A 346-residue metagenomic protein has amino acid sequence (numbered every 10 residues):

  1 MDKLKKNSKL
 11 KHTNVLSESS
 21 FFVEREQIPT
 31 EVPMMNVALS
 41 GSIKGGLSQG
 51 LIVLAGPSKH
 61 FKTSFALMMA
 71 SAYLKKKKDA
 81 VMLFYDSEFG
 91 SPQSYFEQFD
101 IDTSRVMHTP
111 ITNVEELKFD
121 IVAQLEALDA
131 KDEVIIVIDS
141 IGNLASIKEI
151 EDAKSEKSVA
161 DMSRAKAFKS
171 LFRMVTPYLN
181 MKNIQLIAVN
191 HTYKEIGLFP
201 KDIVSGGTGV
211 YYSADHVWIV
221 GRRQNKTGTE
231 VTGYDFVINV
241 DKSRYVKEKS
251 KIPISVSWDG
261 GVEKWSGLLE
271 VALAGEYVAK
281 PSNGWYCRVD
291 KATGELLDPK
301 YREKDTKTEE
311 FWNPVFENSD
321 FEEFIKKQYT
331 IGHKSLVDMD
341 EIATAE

Functional and structural regions predicted by a protein language model:
M1-R105, A123: The Walker A/P-loop phosphate-binding site
M1-V23, I28, I52, N225-E346: C-terminal regions of RecA-like/P-loop NTPase motor modules
M82, I135, L186: Hydrophobic "anchor" residues on beta-strands that sit immediately upstream of conserved functional sites
S87-F89, I111-N113, I141, H191-T192 (+1 more regions): Short, ordered loop/turn segments at secondary-structure junctions
S91, L144-A145, E195-I196: Catalytic P-loop NTPase motifs of RecA-like helicase/translocase cores
F99-V106, D152-D161, D202-G207: A short alpha->loop->secondary-structure connector
I111-M181: Phosphate-binding/switch loop-helix module in NTP-utilizing enzymes
D161-G275: Phosphate-binding/switch region of NTP-binding enzymes
